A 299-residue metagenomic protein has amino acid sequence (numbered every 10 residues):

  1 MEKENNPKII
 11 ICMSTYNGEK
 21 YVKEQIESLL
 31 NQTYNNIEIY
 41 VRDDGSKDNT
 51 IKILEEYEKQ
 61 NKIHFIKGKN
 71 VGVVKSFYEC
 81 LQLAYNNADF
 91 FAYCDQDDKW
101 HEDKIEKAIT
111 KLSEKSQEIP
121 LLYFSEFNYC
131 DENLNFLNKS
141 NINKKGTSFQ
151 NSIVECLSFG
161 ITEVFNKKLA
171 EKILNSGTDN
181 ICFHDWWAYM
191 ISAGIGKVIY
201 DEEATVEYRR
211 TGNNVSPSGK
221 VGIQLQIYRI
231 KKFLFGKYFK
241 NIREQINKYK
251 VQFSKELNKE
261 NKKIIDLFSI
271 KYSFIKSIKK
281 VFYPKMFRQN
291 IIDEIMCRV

Functional and structural regions predicted by a protein language model:
M1-K220: Nucleotide-sugar donor-binding/catalytic module of glycosyltransferases that assemble extracellular/cell-envelope
L174-N175, N180-I181, W187, V198 (+1 more regions): C-terminal subregions of glycosyltransferases and related glycan-biosynthesis enzymes
